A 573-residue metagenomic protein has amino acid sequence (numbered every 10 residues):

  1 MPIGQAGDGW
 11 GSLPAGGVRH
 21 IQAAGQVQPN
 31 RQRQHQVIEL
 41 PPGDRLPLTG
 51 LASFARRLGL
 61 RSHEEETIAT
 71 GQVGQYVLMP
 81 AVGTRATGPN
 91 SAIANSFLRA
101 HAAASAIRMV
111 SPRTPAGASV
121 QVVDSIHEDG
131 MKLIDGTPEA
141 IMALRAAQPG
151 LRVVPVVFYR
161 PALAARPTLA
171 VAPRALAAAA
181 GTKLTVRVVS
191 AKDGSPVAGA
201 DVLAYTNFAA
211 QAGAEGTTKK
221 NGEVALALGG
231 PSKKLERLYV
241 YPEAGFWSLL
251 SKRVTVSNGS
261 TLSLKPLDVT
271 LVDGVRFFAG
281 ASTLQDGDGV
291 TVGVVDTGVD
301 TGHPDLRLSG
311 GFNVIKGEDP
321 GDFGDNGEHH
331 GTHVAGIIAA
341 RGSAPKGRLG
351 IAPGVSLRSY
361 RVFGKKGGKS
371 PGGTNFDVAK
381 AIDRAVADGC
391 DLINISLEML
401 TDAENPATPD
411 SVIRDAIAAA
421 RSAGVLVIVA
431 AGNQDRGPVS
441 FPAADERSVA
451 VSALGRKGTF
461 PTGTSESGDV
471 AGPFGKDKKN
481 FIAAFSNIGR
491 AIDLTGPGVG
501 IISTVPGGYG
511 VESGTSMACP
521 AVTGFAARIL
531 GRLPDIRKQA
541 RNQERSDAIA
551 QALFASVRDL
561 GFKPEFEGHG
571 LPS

Functional and structural regions predicted by a protein language model:
P2-D44, L357: N-terminal low-complexity segments that are often proline-rich with Ser/Thr-Pro
I3, W10, G71, T84-G88 (+7 more regions): Substrate-binding/access-modulating region of protease and related hydrolase catalytic domains
V37-E39, A335-I338, R358-G364, D391 (+1 more regions): Hydrolase catalytic cores
P41, R45, L58, H63-E66 (+2 more regions): Autoinhibitory propeptides
G88-I93, T182-L184, K192-F208, V290: Short, ordered, surface-exposed loop/turn motifs in non-cytosolic proteins
L133, T291-V294, S356-R361, D391-S396 (+4 more regions): Structural recognition of the beta-strand scaffold that forms the well-ordered cores of secreted hydrolase catalytic
G194-A198, A227-S232, E236, A244-R253 (+7 more regions): Subtilisin-like serine protease catalytic core
D296-T297, P304, S440-D535: Extracellular S/T/G-rich loop segment that most often corresponds to the catalytic His/Ser-adjacent loop
